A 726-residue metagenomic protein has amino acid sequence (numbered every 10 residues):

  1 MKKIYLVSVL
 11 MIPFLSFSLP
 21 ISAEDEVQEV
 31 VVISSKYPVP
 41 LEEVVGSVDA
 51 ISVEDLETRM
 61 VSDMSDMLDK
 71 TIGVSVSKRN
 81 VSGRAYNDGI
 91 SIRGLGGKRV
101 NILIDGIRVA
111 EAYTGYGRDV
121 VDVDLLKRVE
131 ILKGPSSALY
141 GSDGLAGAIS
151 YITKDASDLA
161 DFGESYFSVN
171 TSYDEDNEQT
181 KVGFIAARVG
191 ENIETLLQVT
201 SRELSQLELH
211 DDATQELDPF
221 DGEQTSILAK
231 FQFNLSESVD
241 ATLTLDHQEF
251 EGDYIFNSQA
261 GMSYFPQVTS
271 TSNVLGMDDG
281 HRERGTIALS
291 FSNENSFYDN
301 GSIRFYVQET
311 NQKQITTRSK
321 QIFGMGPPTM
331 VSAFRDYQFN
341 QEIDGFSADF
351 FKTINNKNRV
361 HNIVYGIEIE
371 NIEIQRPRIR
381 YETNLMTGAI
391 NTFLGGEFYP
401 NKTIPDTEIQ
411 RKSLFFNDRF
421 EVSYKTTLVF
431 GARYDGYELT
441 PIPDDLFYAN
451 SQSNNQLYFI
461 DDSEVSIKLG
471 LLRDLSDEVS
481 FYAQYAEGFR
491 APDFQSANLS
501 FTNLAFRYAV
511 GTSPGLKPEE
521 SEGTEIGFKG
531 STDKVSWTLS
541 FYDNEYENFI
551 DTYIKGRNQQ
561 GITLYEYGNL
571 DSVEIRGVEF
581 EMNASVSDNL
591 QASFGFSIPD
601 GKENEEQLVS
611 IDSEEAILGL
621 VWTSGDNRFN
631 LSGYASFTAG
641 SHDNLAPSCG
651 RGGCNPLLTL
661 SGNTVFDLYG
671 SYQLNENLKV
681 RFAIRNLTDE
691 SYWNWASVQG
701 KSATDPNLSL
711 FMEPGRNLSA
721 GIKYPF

Functional and structural regions predicted by a protein language model:
V30, F489, E545-E547, A592 (+2 more regions): C-terminal beta-signal and adjacent terminal beta-strands/loops of Gram-negative outer-membrane beta-barrel proteins
S65, D69-R108, K127: Extracytoplasmic beta-strand/coil segments of soluble accessory domains associated with Gram-negative outer-membrane
S91, I107-P135: Short acidic/polar hinge/loop motifs at secondary-structure boundaries that mediate gating or recognition
V123-S168, P725: A beta-strand signature from Gram-negative outer-membrane beta-barrel systems, especially the internal plug domain
T171, E194-L197, S205, F291 (+5 more regions): Membrane-embedded beta-barrel scaffold of Gram-negative outer-membrane proteins
Y173-E203, T214-I255, D279-S292, K357 (+3 more regions): Transmembrane beta-barrel wall of Gram-negative outer-membrane proteins
G222-E373, S536-T538: Outer-membrane beta-barrel domain signature, strongest for Gram-negative TonB-dependent receptors and also present
S423-Y424, L428, G436, S536 (+5 more regions): Gram-negative outer-membrane beta-barrel transporters
